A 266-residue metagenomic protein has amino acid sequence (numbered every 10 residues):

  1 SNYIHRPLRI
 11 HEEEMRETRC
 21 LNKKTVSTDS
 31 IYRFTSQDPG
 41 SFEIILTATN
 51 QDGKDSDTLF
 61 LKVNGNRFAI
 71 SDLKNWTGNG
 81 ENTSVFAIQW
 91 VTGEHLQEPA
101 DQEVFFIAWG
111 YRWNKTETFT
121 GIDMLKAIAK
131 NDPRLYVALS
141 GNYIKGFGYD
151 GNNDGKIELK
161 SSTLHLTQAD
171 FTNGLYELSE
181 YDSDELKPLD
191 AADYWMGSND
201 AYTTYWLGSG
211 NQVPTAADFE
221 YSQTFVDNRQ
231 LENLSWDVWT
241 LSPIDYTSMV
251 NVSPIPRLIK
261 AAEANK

Functional and structural regions predicted by a protein language model:
S1-E12: A short beta-strand segment in extracellular, disulfide-stabilized domains
I10-K23, Y205: Change to "...patches in solvent-exposed regions of secreted, membrane-anchored, or virion-exposed structural
T18-T35: Surface-exposed, flexible coil segments in extracellular/virion-facing regions
N22-K23, D52, S209, Y221: Residue-level detection of beta-strand-connecting loop/turn positions
T28, G53-L59: Extracellular and select intracellular beta-sandwich modules with Ser/Thr-enriched, small-residue motifs on
G40-I44: Exposed beta-strand face motif in extracellular beta-rich ectodomains
T58-K266: Ubiquitin-like/PB1-type beta-grasp interaction modules and other compact soluble beta-rich domains
